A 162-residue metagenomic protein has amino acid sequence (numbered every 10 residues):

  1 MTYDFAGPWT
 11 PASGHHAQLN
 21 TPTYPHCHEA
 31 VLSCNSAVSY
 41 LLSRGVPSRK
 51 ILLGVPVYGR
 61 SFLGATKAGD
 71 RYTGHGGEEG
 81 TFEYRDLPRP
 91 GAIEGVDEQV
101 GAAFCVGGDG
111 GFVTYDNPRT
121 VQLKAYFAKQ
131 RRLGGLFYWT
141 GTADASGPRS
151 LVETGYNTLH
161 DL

Functional and structural regions predicted by a protein language model:
M1, G134-W139: Short acidic catalytic loops
M1-L87: Substrate-binding surface in catalytic domains of secreted glycosidases
Y3, S39-V46, Y126-L133, Y156-H160: Sec-exported extracytoplasmic/periplasmic mature domains
Y24-E29, G108-D116, F137-T142: Active-site rim elements
A30-A37, N117, V121-K124, L151 (+1 more regions): Stable alpha-helical elements in mature extracytoplasmic
L53, A128, L136: Conserved, mostly hydrophobic/aromatic
G77-L133: Hydrophobic, secondary-structure "cap" segments at the distal end of domains
L87, F127, T142-L162: Aromatic-rich peripheral "rim/lid" segments of glycoside hydrolase catalytic domains that contact and position glycan
